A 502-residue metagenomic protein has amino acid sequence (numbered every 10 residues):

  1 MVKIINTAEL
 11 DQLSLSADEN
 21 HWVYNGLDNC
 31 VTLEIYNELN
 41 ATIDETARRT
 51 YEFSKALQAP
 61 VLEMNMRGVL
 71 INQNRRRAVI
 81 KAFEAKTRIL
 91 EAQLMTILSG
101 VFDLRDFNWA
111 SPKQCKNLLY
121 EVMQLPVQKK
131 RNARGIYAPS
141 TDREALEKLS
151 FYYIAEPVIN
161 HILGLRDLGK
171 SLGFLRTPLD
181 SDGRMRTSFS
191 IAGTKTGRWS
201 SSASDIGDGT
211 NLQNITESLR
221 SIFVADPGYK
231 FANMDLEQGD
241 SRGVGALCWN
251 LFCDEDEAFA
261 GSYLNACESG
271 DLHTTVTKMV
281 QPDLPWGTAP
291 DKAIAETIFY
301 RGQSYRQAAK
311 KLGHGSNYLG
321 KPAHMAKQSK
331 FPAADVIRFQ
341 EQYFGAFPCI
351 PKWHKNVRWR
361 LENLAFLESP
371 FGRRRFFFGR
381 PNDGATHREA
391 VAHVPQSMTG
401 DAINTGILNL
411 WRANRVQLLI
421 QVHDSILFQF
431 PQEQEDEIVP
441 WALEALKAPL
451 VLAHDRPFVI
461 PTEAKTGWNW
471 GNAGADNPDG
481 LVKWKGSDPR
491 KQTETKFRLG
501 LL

Functional and structural regions predicted by a protein language model:
M1-S218, V224-K230, E237-D240, P322 (+3 more regions): Conserved "right-hand" nucleotidyltransferase catalytic core of DNA-directed polymerases
D11, L62-M66, P112, P126 (+7 more regions): Conserved catalytic core of nucleic-acid polymerases
D28, D240, S269, H273 (+2 more regions): Hydrophobic (often cysteine-bearing) scaffold residues that line and stabilize catalytic clefts of nucleotide/cofactor
Y120, G243-A246, N472-N477: Short acidic, glycine/serine/threonine-rich loops at helix termini
S188-E296: Function-dense linear segments that define catalytic or interfacial modules in macromolecule-processing proteins
L427-P431: Short hydrophobic/aromatic beta-strand micro-patches that form the beta-sheet surface supporting nucleotide- or nucleic
I438-L446: Short amphipathic alpha-helices in soluble, non-transmembrane regions that often serve as interface/regulatory elements
A448-P461: Flexible helix-coil linker/hinge segments at domain or subdomain boundaries
